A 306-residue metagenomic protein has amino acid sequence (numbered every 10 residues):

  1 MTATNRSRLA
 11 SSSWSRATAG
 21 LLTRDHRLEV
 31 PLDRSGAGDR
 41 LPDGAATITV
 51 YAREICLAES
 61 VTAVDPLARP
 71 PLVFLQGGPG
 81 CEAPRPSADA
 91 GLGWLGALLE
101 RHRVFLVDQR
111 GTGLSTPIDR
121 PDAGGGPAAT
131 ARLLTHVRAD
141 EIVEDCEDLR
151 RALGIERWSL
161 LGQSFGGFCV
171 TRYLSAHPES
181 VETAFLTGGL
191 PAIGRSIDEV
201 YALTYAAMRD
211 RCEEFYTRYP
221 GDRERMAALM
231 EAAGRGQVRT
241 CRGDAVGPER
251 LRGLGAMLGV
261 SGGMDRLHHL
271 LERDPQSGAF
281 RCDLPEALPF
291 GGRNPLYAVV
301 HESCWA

Functional and structural regions predicted by a protein language model:
M1-A3, E29, R273, C304: Short amphipathic alpha-helical segments
T2-S7, S115: Low-complexity, highly charged intrinsically disordered N-terminal segments that act as targeting/localization
R6, D148-R150, G255: Intrinsically disordered, low-complexity regions
R6-L9, G20: N- or domain-start disorder-to-order transition segments that initiate the globular core
L9, W14, R293-L296: Serine/proline-rich low-complexity intrinsically disordered segments, especially terminal tails, linkers
S13, T18-R242: Gly/Pro-rich cap/lid or specificity-loop segments adjacent to the active site
G236-A306: Alpha/beta-hydrolase fold active-site neighborhood
